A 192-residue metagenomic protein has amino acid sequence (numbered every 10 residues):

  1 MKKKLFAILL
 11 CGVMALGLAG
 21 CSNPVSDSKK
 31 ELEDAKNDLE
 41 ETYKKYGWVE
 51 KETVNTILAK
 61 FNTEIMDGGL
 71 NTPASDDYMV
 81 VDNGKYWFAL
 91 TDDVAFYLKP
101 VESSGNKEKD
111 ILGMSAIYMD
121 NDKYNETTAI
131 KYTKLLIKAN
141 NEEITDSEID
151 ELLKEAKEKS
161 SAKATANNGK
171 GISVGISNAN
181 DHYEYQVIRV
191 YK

Functional and structural regions predicted by a protein language model:
M1-L5: Positively charged n-region of N-terminal signal peptides that target proteins for export
G17-G20: C-terminal motif of bacterial Sec signal peptides marking the signal peptidase cleavage site
S22-P24: Bacterial signal peptide processing site
K30-V49: Post-signal peptide N-terminal segment of mature Sec-exported envelope proteins
W48-D120: Extracytoplasmic beta-rich ectodomain segments of secreted or membrane-anchored proteins
M79-V80, E143-G171: Short Gly/Thr-rich strand-loop-strand
V94-K157: Long, charged/polar, surface-exposed segments that mediate recognition or autoinhibition
A164-V190: Short, exposed beta-strand-loop hairpins at the edges of beta-sheets in extracellular/periplasmic proteins
